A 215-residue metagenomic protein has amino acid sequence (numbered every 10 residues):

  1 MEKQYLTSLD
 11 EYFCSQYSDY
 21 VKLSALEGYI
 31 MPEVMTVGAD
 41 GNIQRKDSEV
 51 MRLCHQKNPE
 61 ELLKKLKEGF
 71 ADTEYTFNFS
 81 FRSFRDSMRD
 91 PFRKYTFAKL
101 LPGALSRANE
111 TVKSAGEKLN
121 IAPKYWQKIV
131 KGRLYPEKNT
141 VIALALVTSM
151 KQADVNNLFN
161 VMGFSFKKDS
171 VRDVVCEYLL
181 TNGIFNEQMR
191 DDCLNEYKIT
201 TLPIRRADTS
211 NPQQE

Functional and structural regions predicted by a protein language model:
M1-T96, S210: N-terminal flexible/basic segments that precede or flank functional cores
E74-E110, Q188-D192, E196-E215: A short, Lys/Arg-rich alpha-helix, primarily the initiator
T111-L119, L144: Short alpha-helical "recognition helix" segments of helix-turn-helix
K113, K124, A153: Key DNA-contact positions within bacterial/archaeal DNA-binding proteins
E117-P136, N160-G163: Recognition helix of helix-turn-helix/homeodomain-like DNA-binding domains that insert into the DNA major groove
R133-V147: Short, basic-rich loop-to-helix N-cap that marks the start of a DNA-contacting helix
M150-S165: Short C-terminal boundary/hinge segments that cap the last helix of small helical domains
K167-T201: Interfacial/linker helices and their anchor residues that mediate assembly or domain coupling
